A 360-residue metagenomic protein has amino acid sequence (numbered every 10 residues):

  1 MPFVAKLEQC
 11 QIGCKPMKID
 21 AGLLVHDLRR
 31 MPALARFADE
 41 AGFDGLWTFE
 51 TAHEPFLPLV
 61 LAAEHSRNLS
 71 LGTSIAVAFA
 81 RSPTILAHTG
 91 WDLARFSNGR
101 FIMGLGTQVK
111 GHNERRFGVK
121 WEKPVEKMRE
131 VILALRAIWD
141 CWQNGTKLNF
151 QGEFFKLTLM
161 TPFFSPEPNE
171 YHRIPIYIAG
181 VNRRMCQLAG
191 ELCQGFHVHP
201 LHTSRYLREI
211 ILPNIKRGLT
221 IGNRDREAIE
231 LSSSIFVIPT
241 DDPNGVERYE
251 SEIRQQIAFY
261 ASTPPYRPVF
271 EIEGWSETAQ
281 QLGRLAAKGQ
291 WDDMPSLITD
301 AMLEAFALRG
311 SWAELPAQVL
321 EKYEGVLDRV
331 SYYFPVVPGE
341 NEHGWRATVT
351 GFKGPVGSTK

Functional and structural regions predicted by a protein language model:
F3-K360: Active-site-adjacent structural elements that line small-molecule/cofactor binding pockets in enzymes
